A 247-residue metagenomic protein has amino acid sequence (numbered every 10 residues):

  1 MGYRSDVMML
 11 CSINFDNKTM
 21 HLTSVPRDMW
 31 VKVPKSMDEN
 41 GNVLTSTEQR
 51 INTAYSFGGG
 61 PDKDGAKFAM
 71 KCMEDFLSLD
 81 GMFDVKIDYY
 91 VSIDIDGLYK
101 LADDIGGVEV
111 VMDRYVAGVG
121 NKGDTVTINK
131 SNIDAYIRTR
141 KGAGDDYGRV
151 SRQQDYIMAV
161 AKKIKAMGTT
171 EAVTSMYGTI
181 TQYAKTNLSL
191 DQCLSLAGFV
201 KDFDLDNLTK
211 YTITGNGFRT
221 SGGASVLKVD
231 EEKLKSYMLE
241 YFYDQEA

Functional and structural regions predicted by a protein language model:
M1-A247: Non-catalytic, solvent-exposed segments at the cell envelope interface
